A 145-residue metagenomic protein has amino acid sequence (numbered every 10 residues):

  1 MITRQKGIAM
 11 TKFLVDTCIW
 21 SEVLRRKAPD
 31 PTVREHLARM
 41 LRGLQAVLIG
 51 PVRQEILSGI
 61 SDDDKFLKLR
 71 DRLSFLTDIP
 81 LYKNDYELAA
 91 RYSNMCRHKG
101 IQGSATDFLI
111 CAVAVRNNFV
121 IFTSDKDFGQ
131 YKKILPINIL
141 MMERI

Functional and structural regions predicted by a protein language model:
M1-L48, S58-D71, I145: Short, well-structured N-terminal submotif of metal-dependent ribonuclease cores
I2-A9, T77-S124: Active-site neighborhoods of divalent-metal-dependent phosphate/nucleic-acid chemistry enzymes
D16-T17, I56, A89, A114: Generic structural signal for small/hydrophobic residues in well-ordered secondary structure, especially within
D16-T17, V52, S124: A secondary-structure boundary/capping signal
W20, R53-I56, F128-G129: A generic structural signal for short hydrophobic patches within well-formed alpha-helices
I79-Y82, L140-R144: Short acidic-hydrophobic, aromatic-tinged amphipathic segments that line or gate anion-handling sites
K99, K132-K133, N138-M141: A beta-strand edge to alpha-helix "cap/lid" segment located at domain peripheries
